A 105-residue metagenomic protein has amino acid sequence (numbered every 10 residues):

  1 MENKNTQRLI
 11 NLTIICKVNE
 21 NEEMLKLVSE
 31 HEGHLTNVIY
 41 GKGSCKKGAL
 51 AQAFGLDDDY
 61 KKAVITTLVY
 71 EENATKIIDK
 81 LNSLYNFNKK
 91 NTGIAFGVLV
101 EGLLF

Functional and structural regions predicted by a protein language model:
M1-F105: Positively charged, small/polar-rich N-terminal and surface patches that mediate targeting and assembly and bind
